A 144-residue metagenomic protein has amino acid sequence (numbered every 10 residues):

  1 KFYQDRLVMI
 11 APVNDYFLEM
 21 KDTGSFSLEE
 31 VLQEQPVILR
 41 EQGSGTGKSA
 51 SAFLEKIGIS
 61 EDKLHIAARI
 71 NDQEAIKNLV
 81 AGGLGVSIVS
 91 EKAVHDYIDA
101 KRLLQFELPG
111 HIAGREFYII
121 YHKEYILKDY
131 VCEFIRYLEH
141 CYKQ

Functional and structural regions predicted by a protein language model:
K1-V8, H65, D99-A113: Short beta-strand->loop
F2-I38, Q42: Flexible hinge/capping segments at coil-to-helix
D5, Q33-Q35, G82-G83, A100-K101 (+1 more regions): Structured helix-beta-strand junction loops
L28, P36-G58, K128-D129: Secondary-structure junction motif
L28-E30, K77-N78, C132: Alpha-helical segments flanking ligand/cofactor-binding loops in enzyme cores
S51-E55, I59-L104: Hydrophobic hinge/microswitch elements
L104-Q144: A late-sequence structural motif
